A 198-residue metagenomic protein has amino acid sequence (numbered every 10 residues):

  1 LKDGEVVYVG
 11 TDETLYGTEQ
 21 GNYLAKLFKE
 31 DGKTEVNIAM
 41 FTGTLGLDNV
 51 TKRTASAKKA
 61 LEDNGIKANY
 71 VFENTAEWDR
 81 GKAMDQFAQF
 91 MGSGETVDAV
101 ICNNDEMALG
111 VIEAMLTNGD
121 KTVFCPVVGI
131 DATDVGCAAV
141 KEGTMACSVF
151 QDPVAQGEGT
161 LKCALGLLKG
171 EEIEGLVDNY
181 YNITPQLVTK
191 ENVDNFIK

Functional and structural regions predicted by a protein language model:
L1-K198: A residue-level marker of the well-folded mature domains of exported/periplasmic proteins
